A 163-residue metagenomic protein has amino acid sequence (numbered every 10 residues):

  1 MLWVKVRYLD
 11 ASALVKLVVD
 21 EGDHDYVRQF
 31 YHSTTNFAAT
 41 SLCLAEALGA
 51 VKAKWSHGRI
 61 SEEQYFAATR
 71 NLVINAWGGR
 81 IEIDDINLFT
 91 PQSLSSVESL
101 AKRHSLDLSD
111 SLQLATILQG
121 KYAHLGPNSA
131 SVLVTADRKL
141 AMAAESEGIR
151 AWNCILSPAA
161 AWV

Functional and structural regions predicted by a protein language model:
M1-C43, A50-A68, I149, N153-V163: Short, well-structured N-terminal submotif of metal-dependent ribonuclease cores
Q29, T116, A143: Hydrophobic/aromatic ligand-binding patch that stacks against planar heteroaromatic rings of cofactors or nucleotides
A39-A45, L108-L112: Aromatic- and histidine-enriched alpha-helix N-cap/loop-to-helix transition segments that scaffold the rims
E46-A50, S96-V97: A general alpha-helix detector
K54-F89: Helix-adjacent hinge/juxtasegments
G79-K139: Active-site neighborhoods of divalent-metal-dependent phosphate/nucleic-acid chemistry enzymes
A141-E147: Short loop/helix-cap segments at secondary-structure boundaries that form the rim of catalytic
